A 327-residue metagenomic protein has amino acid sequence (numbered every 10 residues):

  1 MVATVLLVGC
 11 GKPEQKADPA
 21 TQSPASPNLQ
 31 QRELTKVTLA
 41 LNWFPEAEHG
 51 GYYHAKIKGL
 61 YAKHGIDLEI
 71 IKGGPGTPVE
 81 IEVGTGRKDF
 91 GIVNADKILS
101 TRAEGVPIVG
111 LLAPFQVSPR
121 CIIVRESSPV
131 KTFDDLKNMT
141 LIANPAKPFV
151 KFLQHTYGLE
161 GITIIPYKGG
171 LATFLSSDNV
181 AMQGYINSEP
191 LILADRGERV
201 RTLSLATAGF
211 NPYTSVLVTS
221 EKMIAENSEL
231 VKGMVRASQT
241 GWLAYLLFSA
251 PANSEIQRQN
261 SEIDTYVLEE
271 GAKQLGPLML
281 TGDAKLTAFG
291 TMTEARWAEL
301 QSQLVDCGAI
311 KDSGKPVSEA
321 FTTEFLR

Functional and structural regions predicted by a protein language model:
M1-V2: Sec-dependent N-terminal signal peptides
L6-G9: C-terminal motif of bacterial Sec signal peptides marking the signal peptidase cleavage site
K12-P13: Short, conserved catalytic or interaction motifs in soluble domains
A17-Y167, L171-G184, L203: Short, glycine-/small- and polar/acidic-enriched structural segments that line small-molecule recognition paths
K56-G59, H64-G65, R87, I92-A95 (+10 more regions): Sec/Tat-exported extracytoplasmic proteins
D96-K97, G169-D264: Pocket-lining segment of extracytoplasmic ligand-binding domains
E226-A309: Secondary-structure end/capping motifs
W297-R327: Conserved C-terminal helix/tail region of periplasmic/extracytoplasmic solute-binding proteins
